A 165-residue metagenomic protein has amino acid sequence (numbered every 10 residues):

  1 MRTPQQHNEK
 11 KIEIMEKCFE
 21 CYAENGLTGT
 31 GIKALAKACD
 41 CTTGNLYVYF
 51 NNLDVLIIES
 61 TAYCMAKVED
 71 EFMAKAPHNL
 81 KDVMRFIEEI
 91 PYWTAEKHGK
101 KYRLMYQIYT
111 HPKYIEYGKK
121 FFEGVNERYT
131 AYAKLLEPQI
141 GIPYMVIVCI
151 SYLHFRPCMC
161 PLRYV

Functional and structural regions predicted by a protein language model:
M1-E9: N-terminal intrinsically disordered/low-complexity leader segments
R2, E13, K17, C21-V55 (+1 more regions): Helix-turn-helix
I32, T61-E69: Short, basic, alpha-helical segments at the C-terminal edge of helix-turn-helix-like DNA-binding modules
E59, F72-K97: Hydrophobic alpha-helical connector segments
E69, Y114-G141, C149: Amphipathic alpha-helical packing segments from all-alpha helical-bundle domains
P91, M105-Y109, H154-C158: Short alpha-helical scaffolding segments that buttress acidic/His motifs in well-ordered protein cores
A95-E116, R163: Amphipathic alpha-helical segments used for helix-helix packing
I142-V165: Hydrophobic alpha-helical segments that form the core of small-molecule binding pockets and/or dimer interfaces
